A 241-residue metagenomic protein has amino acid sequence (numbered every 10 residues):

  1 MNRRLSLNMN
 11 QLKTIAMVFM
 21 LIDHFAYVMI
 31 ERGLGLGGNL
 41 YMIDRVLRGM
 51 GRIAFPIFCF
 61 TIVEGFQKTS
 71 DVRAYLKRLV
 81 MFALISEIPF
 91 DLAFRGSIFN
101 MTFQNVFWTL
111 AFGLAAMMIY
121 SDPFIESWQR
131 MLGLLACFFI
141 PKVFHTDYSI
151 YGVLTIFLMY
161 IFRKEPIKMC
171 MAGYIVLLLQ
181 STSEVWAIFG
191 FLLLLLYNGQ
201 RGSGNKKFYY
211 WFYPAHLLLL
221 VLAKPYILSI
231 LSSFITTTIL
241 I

Functional and structural regions predicted by a protein language model:
M1-I241: Alpha-helical transmembrane segments and their immediate juxtamembrane cytosolic regions
